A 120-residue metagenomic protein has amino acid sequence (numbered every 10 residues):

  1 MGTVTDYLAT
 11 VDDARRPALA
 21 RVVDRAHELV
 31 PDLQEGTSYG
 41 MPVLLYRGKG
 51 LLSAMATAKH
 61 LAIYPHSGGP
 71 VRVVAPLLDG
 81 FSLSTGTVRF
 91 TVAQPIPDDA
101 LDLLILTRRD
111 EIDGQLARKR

Functional and structural regions predicted by a protein language model:
M1-R120: Charge-dense, helix-prone N-terminal extensions
